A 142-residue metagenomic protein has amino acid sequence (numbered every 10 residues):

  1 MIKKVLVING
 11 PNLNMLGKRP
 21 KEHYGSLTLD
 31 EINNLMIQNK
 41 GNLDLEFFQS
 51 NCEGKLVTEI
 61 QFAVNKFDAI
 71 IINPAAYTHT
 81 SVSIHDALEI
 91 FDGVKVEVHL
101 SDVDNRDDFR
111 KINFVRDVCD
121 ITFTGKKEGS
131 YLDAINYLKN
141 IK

Functional and structural regions predicted by a protein language model:
M1-V5: Extreme N-terminal starter segment of soluble prokaryotic enzymes
L6-N12, L100-F114: Mobile beta-alpha loop/short-helix "lid" or hinge segments that flank ligand
M15-D30: Glycine- and acidic-residue-enriched helix-capping/strand-helix junction motifs
E46-G54: Short beta->alpha junction loops
F47, N105-K142: Short, glycine-/small-residue-rich phosphate/pyrophosphate-handling segment
K55-E59: Short acidic active-site motifs
A63-A69: Short acidic/histidine-rich motifs immediately flanking catalytic phosphotransfer sites in two-component signaling
A69-D104: Mid-chain, well-packed structural core segment of small domains
